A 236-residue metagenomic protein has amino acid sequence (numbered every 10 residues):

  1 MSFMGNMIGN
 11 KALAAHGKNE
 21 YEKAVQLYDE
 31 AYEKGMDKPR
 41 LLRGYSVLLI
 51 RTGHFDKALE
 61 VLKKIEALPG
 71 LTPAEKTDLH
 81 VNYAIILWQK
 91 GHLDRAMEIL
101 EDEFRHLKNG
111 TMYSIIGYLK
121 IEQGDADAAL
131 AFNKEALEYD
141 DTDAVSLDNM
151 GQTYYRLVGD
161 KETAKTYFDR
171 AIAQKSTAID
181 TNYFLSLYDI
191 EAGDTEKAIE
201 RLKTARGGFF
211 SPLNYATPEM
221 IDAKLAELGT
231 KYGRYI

Functional and structural regions predicted by a protein language model:
F3, D37, E75, K108 (+3 more regions): Structural signature of alpha-solenoid helical repeat junctions
N10, G44-V47, D78, N82 (+4 more regions): Canonical tetratricopeptide repeat
L13, V47, I85, Y118 (+3 more regions): Residue-level recognition of tetratricopeptide repeat
K18-Q26, T52-V61, K90-D102, E122-E135 (+2 more regions): Structural signature of tandem alpha-helical TPR/SEL1-like repeats, specifically the intra-repeat loop/turn
K34, L68-T72, R105-H106, Y139 (+3 more regions): Structural marker of alpha-solenoid helical repeat scaffolds
L41, E75, L79, M112-Y113 (+3 more regions): TPR alpha-solenoid repeat register
A67, R170-S176, L187-L213: TPR/TPR-like (Sel1-like) alpha-helical repeat modules
P73, G124, R156-G159, G193 (+3 more regions): Short coil/turn linking the two alpha-helices of tandem helical-hairpin repeats
